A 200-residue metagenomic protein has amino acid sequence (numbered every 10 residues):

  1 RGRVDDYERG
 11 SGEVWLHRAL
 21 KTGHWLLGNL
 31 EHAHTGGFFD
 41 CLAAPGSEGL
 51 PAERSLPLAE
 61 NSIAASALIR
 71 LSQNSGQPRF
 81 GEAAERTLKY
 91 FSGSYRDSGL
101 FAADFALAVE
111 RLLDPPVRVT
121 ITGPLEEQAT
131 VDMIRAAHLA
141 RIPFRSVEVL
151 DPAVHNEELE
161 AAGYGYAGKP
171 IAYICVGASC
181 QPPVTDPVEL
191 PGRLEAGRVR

Functional and structural regions predicted by a protein language model:
R1-R200: Glycan-recognition and catalytic cores of secretory/periplasmic carbohydrate-active enzymes
